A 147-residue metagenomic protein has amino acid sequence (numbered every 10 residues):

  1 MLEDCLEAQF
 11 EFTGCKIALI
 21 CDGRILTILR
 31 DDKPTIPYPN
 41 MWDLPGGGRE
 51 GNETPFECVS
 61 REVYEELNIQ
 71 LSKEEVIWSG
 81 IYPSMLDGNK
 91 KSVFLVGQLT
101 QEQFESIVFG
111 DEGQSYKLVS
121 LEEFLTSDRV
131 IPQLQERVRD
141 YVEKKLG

Functional and structural regions predicted by a protein language model:
M1-K16: Acidic, metal-coordinating catalytic segment for phosphate/diphosphate chemistry, firing primarily on the Nudix
Q9, I17-A18, K33-P34, S84-M85 (+1 more regions): Short secondary-structure boundary/capping segments
F12-T13, P37-L44, G88-K90, E112: Short, solvent-exposed coil/turn segments
A18, L26-T27, V93-G97: Short, hydrophobic/aromatic-rich beta-strand segments within well-structured domains
C21: A cytosolic small-molecule/anion-sensing beta-strand core signal
R24-E65: Conserved Nudix-box catalytic region and its N-terminal flanking loop in Nudix hydrolases and closely related
G48-K73, G80-R137: Unchanged
Q133-G147: Charged phosphate-binding loop/patch that engages nucleotide di/tri-phosphates or the phosphate backbone of nucleic
